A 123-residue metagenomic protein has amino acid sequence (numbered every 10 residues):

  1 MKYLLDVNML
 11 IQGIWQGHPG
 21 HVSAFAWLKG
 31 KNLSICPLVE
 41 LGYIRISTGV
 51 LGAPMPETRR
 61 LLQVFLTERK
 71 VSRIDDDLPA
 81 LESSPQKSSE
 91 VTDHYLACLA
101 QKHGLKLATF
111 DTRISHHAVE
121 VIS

Functional and structural regions predicted by a protein language model:
M1-I35, V50-E57: Short, well-structured N-terminal submotif of metal-dependent ribonuclease cores
L5-D6, C36, S89-E90, D111 (+1 more regions): Histidine- and aromatic-rich ligand-binding microenvironments
M9-L10, V39, P79, R113-I114: Alpha-helix capping/helix-boundary segments
H21, E40, T58-L62, D93: A general structural signal for well-ordered alpha-helical segments in protein cores
A24-K31, A100, R113-H116: Alpha-helix C-terminal capping segments
C36-I46: Short, conserved active-site loops that position catalytic residues or coordinate cofactors/metal ions across diverse
E68-R113: Active-site neighborhoods of divalent-metal-dependent phosphate/nucleic-acid chemistry enzymes
H116-S123: Active-site regions of enzymes building and remodeling cell-envelope glycoconjugates
